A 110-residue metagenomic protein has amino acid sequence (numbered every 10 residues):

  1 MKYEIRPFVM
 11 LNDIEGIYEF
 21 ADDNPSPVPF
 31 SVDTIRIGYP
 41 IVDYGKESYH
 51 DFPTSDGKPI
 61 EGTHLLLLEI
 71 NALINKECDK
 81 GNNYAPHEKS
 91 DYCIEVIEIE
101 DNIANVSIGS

Functional and structural regions predicted by a protein language model:
Y3-I35, P40, G45, H64 (+1 more regions): Ubiquitin system architectures
G45-H64: Short, contiguous acidic and Ser/Thr-rich linear segments
